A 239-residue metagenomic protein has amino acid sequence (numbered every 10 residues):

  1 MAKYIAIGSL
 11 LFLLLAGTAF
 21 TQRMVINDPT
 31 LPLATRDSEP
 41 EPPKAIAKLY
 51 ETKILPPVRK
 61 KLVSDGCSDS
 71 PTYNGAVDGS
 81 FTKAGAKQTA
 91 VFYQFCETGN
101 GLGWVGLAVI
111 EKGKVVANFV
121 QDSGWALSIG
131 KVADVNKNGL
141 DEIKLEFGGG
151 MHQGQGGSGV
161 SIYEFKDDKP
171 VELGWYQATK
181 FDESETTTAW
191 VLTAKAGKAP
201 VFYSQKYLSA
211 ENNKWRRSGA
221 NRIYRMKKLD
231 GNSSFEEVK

Functional and structural regions predicted by a protein language model:
M1-Y4: Positively charged n-region of N-terminal signal peptides that target proteins for export
A6-G8: Residues marking helix boundaries in flexible regions
L10-C67, H152-K239: Acidic, small-residue rich beta-repeat scaffolds with periodic aromatic anchors
L62-V135: Short N-terminal edge-element motif at the start of the domain
Y73-A76, V105-L107, I129-G130, D141 (+1 more regions): Generic preference for hydrophobic/aromatic residues in regular secondary structure cores
S80-Q94, V135-G149, K195-K206: Acidic/hydrophobic-patterned starts of short beta strands in beta-sheet-rich repeat architectures
Y93-G99, E111-G113, F147-G150, D167 (+1 more regions): Short, flexible beta-strand-to-coil junctions
G103-V105, V116, A133-N136, L140-G148 (+1 more regions): Long, charged/polar, surface-exposed segments that mediate recognition or autoinhibition
